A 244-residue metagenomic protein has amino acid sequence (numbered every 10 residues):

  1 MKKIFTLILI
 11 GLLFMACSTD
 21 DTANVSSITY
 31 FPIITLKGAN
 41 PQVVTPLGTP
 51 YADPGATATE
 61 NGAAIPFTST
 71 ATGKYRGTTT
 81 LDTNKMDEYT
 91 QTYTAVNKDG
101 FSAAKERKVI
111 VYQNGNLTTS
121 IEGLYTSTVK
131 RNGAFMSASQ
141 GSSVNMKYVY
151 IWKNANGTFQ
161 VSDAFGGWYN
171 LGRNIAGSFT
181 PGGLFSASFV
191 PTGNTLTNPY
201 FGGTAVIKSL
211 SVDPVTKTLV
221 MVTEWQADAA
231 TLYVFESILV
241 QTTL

Functional and structural regions predicted by a protein language model:
I4-N40, T243-L244: Bacterial Sec-dependent N-terminal signal peptides
S18-N24, A95, A104-R107: Glycan-association/targeting regions that enable binding to alpha-glucans and other polysaccharides
T29-P32, I110-S120: Extracellular interdomain linker/stem segments of modular secreted and single-pass surface proteins
F31-A64, A155, A164-N170: Solvent-exposed, low-complexity, repeat-rich "mucin-like" stalks and linkers
D53-P54, Y89-Q91, K105-R107, M221: Hydrophobic residues positioned within well-ordered beta-strands of beta-sheet architectures
G62-S102, V111-Y112: Serine/threonine-rich, repeat-prone extracellular segments and beta-strand-based repeat modules of secreted/surface
K98-K105, T231-Y233: Short, exposed coil/turn segments at beta-strand boundaries within extracellular/luminal domains
G115-L244: Ser/Thr/Gly/Pro-rich, low-complexity flexible regions
